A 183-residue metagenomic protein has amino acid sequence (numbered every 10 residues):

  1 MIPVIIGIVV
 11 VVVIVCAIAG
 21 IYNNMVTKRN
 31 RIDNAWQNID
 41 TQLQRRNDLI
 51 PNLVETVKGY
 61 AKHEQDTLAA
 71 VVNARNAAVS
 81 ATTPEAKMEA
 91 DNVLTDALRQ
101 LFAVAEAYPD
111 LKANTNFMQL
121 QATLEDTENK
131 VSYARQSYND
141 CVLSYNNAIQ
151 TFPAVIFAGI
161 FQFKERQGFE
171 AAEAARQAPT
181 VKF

Functional and structural regions predicted by a protein language model:
M1-F183: A helix-centric hydrophobic-segment signal that preferentially recognizes long, alpha-helical stretches used
